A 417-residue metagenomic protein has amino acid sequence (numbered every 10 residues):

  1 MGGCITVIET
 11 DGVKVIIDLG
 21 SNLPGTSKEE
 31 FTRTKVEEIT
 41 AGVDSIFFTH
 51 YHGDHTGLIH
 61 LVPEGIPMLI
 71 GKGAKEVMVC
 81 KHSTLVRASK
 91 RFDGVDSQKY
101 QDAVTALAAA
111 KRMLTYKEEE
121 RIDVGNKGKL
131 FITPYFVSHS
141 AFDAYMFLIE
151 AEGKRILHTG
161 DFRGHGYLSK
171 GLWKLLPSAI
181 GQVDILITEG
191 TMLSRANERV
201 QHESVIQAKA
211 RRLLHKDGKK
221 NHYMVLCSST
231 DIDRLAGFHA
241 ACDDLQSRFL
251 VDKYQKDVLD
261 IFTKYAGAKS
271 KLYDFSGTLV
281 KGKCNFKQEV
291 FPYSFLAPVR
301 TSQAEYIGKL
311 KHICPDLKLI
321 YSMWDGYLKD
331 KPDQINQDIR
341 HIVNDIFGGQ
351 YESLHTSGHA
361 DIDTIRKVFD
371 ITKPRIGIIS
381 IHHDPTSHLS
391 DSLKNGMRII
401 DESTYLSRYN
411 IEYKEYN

Functional and structural regions predicted by a protein language model:
M1-A41, Y116-G181, G218, A236-H239 (+4 more regions): Core dinuclear metal-dependent hydrolase active-site scaffold
G3, V7-F48, G57-H60, I70-E76 (+4 more regions): Pre-active-site segment of Zn-dependent metallo-hydrolases
I17-G20, V43-D54, M68-K72, V137 (+9 more regions): Active-site neighborhood of phospho(di)ester-bond hydrolases with catalytic His/Asp-centered motifs
I39-T40, L61-E64, P177-G181, K309-D316 (+1 more regions): Short, conserved loop/helix-junction motifs that constitute active-site signature segments in enzyme catalytic cores
H52, G57-G65, R234-L245, A304-I313: Histidine-anchored nucleotide/phosphate-binding helix
S138-Y145, A151, R155-A210, S302-C314 (+2 more regions): Active-site-proximal loop/helix segments of hydrolase catalytic cores
S194-L279, A360-N417: Binuclear metal-ion centers of metallo-dependent hydrolases, dominated by the metallo-beta-lactamase
N336-T364: Generic long, charged, amphipathic alpha-helical segments
